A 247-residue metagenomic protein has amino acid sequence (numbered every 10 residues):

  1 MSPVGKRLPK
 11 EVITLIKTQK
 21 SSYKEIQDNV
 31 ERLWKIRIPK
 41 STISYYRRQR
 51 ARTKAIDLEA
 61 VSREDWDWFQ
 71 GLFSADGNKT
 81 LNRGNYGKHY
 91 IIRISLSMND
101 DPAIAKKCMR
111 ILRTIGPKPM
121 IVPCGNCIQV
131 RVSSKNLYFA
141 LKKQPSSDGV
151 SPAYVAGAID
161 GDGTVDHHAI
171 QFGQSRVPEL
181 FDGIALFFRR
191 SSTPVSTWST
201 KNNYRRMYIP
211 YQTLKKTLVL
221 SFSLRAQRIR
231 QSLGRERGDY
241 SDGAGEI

Functional and structural regions predicted by a protein language model:
M1-I247: Internal intein/HINT superfamily modules and their associated LAGLIDADG
